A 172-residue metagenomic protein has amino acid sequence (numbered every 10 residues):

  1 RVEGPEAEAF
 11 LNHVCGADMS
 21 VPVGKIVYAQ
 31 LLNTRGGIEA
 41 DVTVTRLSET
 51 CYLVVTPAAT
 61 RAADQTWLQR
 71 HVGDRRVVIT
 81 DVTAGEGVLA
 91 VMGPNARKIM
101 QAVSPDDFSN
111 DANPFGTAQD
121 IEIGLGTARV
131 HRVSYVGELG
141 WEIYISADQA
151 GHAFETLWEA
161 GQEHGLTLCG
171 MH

Functional and structural regions predicted by a protein language model:
R1-H172: Basic, glycine/lysine-rich polyanion-binding surfaces/domains
